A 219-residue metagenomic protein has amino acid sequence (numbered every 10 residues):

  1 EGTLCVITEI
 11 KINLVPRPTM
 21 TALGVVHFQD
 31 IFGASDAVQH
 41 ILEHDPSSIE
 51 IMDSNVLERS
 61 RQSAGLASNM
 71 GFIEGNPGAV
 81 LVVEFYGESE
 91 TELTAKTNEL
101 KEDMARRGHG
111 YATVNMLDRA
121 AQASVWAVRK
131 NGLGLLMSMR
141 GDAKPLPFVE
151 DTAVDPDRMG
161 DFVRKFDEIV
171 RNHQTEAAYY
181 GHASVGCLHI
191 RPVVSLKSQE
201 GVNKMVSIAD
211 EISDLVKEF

Functional and structural regions predicted by a protein language model:
E1-F219: Noncatalytic alpha-helical scaffold of FAD-dependent oxidoreductases
